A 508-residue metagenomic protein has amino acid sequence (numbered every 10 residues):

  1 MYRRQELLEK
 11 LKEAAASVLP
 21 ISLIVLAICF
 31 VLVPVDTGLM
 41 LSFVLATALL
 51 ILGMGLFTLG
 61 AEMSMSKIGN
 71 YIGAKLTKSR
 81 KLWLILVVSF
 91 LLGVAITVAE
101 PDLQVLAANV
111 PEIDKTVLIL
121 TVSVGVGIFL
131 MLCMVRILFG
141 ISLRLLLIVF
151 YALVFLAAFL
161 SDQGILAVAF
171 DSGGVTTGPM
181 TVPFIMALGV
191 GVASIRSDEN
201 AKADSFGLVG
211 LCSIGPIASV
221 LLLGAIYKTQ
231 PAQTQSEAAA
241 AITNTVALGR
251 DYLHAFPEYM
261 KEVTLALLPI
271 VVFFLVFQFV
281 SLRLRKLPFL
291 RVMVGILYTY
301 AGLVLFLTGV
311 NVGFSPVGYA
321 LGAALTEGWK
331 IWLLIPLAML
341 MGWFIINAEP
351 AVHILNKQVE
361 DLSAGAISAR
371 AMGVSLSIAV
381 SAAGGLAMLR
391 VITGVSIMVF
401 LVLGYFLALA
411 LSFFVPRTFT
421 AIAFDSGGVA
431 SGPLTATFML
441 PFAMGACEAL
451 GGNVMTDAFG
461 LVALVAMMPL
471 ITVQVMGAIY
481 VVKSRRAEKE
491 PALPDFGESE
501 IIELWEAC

Functional and structural regions predicted by a protein language model:
M1-A14, V18, G69-W83, S197-A201 (+7 more regions): Intrinsically disordered, low-complexity non-transmembrane regions of multi-pass membrane transporters
Y2-R4, C133-V149, G164, V168 (+5 more regions): Juxtamembrane and boundary regions of transmembrane helices in multi-pass small-molecule transporters and channels
L8-A14, V35-L45, T77, V110-I119 (+7 more regions): Interfacial loop-to-helix junctions that mark the boundaries of transmembrane helices in multi-pass membrane
L11-S17, L41-T47, K75-W83, L143-I148 (+3 more regions): Alpha-helical transmembrane segments and their helix-start/interface "positive-inside/aromatic belt" motifs in integral
L19-L32, A46-L56, V88-A95, G125-R136 (+10 more regions): Hydrophobic core segments of alpha-helical transmembrane domains in multi-pass membrane transport and ion-translocation
A27-L41, A61-N70, A95-V110, F129-I141 (+12 more regions): Transmembrane helix-loop junctions in multi-pass membrane proteins
L45, A239-A351: Transmembrane helical segments that form the transport core of multi-pass membrane transport proteins
A74, L82-L153, I331-S412: Helix-loop-helix junctions within the multi-pass membrane cores of secondary transporters/permeases
